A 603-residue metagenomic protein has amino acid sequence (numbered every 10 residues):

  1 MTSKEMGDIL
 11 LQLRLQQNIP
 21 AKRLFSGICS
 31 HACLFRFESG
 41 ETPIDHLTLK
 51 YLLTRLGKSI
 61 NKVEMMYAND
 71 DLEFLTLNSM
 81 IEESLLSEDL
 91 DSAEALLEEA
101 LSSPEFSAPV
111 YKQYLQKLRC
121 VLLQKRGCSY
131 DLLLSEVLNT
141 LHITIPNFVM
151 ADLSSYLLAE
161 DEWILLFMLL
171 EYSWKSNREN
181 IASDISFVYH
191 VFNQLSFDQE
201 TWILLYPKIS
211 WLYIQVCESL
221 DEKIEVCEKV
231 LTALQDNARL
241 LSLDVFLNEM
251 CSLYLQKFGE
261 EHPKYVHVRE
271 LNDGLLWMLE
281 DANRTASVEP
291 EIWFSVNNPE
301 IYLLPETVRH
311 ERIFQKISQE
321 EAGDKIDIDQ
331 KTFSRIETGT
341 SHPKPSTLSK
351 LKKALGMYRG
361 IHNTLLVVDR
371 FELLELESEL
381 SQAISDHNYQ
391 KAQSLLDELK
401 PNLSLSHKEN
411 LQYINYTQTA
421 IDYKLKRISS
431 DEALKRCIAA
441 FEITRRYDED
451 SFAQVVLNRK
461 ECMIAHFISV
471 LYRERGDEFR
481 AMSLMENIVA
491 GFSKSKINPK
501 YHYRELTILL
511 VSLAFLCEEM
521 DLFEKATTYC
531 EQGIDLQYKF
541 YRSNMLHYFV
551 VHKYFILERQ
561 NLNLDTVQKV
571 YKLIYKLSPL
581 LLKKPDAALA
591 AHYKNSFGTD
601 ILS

Functional and structural regions predicted by a protein language model:
M1-Q16, S287-Q315: A short, Lys/Arg-rich alpha-helix, primarily the initiator
Q17, S87, R126-G127, S176-R178 (+8 more regions): Structural motif corresponding to the intra-repeat A-B loop/turn of tetratricopeptide repeats
Q17-R36, K316-R335: Short alpha-helical DNA-recognition segment
L47-K62, S346-H362, T599-S603: DNA major-groove recognition helix of helix-turn-helix/homeodomain DNA-binding modules
G57-E73, G356-L374: Short C-terminal boundary/hinge segments that cap the last helix of small helical domains
L72-M80, V110-K125, S155-S176, W202-C217 (+6 more regions): Amphipathic alpha-helical repeat scaffolds of TPR domains
A93, L133, K223, A392 (+4 more regions): Single-residue signature of alpha-solenoid repeat helices
L97-E105, L138-M150, S186-F197, E228-R239 (+6 more regions): Amphipathic alpha-helical segments of tetratricopeptide repeats
